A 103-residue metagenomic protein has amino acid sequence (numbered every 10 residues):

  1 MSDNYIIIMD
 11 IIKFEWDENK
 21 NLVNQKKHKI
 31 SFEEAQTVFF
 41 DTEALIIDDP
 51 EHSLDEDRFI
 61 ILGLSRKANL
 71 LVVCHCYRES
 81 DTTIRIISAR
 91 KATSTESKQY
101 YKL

Functional and structural regions predicted by a protein language model:
M1-L103: Ribonuclease/tRNase effector modules and their secretory precursors
